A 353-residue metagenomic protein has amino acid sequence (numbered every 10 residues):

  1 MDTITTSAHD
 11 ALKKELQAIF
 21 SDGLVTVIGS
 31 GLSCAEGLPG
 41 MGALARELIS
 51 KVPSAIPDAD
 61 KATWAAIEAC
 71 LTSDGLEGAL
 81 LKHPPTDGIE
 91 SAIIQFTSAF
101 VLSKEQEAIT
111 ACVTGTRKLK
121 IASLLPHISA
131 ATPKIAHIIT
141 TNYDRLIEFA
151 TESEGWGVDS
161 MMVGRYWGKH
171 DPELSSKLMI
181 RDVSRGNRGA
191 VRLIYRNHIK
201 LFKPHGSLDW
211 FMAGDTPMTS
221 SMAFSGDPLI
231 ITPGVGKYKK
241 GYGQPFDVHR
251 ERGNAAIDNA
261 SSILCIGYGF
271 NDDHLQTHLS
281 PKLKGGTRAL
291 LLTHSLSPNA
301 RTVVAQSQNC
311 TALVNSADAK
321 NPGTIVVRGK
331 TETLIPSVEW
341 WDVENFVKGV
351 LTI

Functional and structural regions predicted by a protein language model:
M1-I257, S262, F270-D272, L279-P281 (+1 more regions): Conserved catalytic-core helix/loop/strand module for nucleotide-ribose chemistry
